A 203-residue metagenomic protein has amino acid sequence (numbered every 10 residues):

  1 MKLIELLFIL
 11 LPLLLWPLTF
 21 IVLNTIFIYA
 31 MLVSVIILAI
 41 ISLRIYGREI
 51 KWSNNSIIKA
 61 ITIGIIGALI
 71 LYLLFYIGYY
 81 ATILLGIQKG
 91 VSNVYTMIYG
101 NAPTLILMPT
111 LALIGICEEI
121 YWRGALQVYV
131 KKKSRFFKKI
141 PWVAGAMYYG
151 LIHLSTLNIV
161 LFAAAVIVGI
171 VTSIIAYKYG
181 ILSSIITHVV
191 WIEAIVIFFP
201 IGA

Functional and structural regions predicted by a protein language model:
M1-G47: Alpha-helical transmembrane segments in multi-pass membrane proteins
I4-I9, M31-L32, S56-G64, P103-L107 (+3 more regions): Residue-level signature of transmembrane alpha-helical entry/exit and packing/kink sites in multi-pass membrane
P12-W16, I37-L38, G67-F75, W191 (+1 more regions): Alpha-helical transmembrane segments of multipass membrane proteins
I21-V22, I41-K51, L73, G100 (+2 more regions): Juxtamembrane membrane-interface segments at transmembrane alpha-helix termini
F27-M31, K89-M97, F162-I170: Non-cytosolic membrane-interface motifs at loop->transmembrane helix junctions
A39, L43, G47, F75-G78 (+3 more regions): Alpha-helical transmembrane segments of polytopic integral membrane proteins, especially the permease/helical cores
E49-I114: Juxtamembrane helix-loop-helix connectors linking adjacent transmembrane helices in multi-pass membrane enzymes
T104-A203: Transmembrane helix-loop-helix hairpins at the membrane interface of multi-pass integral membrane proteins
